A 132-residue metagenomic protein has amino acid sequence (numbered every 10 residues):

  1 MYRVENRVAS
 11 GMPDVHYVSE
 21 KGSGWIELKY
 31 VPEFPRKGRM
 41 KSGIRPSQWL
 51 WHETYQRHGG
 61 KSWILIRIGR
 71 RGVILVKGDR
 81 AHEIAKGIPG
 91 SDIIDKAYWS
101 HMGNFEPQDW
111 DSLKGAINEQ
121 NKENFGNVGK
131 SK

Functional and structural regions predicted by a protein language model:
M1-K21: Active-site metal-binding core of divalent-cation-utilizing nuclease and nuclease-like domains
V4, W25-L28, I64-L65: Short, conserved beta-strand edge motifs with alternating hydrophobic and charged residues
N6, P35-M40: Phosphate- and other anionic-substrate recognition elements at nucleic-acid/protein interfaces
V15-Y17, G22-F34: Conserved catalytic cores of phosphodiester-cleaving nucleases, focusing on short active-site segments
G38-I64: Short, charged, amphipathic alpha-helix that recurs within catalytic cores of restriction-modification and other
Y55-E83: Nucleic-acid nuclease catalytic cores
L75-S100: Short, electropositive alpha-helical surface patch
I93-K132: Charged phosphate-binding loop/patch that engages nucleotide di/tri-phosphates or the phosphate backbone of nucleic
